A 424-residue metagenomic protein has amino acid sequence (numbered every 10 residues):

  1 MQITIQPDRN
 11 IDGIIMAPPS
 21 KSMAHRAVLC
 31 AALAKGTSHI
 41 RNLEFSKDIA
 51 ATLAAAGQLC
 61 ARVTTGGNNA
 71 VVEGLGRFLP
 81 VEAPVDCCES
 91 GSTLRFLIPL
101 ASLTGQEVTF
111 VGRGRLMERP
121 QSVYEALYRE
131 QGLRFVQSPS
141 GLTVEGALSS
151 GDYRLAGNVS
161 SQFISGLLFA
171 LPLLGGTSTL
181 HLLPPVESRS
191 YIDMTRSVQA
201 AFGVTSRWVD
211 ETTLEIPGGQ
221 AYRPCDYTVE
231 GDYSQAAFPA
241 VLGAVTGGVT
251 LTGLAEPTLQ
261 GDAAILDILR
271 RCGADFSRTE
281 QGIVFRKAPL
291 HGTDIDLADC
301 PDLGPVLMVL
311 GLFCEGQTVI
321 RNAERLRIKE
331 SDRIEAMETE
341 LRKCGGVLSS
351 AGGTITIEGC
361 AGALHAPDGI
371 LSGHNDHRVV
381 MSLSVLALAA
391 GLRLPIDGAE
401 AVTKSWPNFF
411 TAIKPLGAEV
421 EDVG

Functional and structural regions predicted by a protein language model:
M1-G424: Short, structured segments at the rim of ligand-binding sites
